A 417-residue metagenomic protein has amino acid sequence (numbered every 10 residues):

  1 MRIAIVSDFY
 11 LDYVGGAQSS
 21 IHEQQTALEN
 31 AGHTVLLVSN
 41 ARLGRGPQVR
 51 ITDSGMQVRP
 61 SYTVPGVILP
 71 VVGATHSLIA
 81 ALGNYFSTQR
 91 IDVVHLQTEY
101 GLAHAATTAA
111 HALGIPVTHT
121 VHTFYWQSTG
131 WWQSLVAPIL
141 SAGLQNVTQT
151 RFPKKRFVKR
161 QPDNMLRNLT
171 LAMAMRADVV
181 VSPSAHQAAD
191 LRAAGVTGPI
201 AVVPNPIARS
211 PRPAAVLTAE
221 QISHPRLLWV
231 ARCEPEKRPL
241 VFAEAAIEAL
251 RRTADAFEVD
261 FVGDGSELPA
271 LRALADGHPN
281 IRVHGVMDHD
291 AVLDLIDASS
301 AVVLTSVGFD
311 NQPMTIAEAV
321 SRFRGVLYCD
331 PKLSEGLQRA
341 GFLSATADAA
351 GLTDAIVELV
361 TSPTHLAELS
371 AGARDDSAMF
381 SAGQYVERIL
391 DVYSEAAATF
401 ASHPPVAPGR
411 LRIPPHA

Functional and structural regions predicted by a protein language model:
M1-Q57, I115, E387-L390, R412-A417: N-terminal subdomain of nucleotide-sugar transferases
A112, A142-V179: Membrane-proximal helix-turn-helix segments that form the acceptor-binding/catalytic region of lipid-linked
D178, D297-N311: Acidic donor-binding loop of glycosyltransferase active sites
H186, P206: Carbohydrate-associated surface elements
I207, P211-I247, D260: Conserved donor-binding/catalytic core segment of Leloir-type glycosyltransferases
P269-D290, D294: Nucleotide-activated donor-binding/catalytic signature segment of Leloir-type glycosyltransferases, i.e., the conserved
G341-A350, E358-P363: Conserved acidic donor-binding segment of nucleotide-sugar-dependent glycosyltransferases
H365-M379, D391: A short, well-ordered alpha-helix in the C-terminal region of glycosyltransferases
